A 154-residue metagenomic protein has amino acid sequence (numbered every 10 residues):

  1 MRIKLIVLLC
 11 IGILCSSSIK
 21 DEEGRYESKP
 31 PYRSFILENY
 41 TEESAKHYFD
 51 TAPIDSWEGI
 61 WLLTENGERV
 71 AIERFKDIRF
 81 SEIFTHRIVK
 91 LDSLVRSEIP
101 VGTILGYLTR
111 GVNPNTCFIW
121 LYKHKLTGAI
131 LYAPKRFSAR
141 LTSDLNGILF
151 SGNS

Functional and structural regions predicted by a protein language model:
M1-I11, C15-G67: Amphipathic/hydrophobic helical signal segments and adjacent flexible N-terminal regions that mediate secretion
A45-T51, D55-G152: Central antiparallel beta-sheet cores of small beta-barrel/beta-sandwich binding domains
